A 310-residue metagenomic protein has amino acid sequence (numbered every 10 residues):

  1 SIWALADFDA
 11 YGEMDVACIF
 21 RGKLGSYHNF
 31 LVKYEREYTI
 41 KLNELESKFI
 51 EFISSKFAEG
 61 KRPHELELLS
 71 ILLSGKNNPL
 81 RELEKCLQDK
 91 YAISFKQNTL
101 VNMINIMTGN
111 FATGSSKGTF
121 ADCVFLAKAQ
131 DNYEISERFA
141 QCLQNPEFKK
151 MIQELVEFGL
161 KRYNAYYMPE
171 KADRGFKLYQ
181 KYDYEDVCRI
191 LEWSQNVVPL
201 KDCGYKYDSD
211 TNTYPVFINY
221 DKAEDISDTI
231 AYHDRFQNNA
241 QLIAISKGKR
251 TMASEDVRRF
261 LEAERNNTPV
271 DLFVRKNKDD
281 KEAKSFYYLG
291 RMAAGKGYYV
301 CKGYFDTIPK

Functional and structural regions predicted by a protein language model:
S1-A10, D15, Y91, K128 (+3 more regions): Short intrinsically disordered, low-complexity coil segments enriched in acidic
S1-C86: Long, largely alpha-helical accessory region at the distal end of helicase-like NTP-driven motors
E44-S54, A58, R62-S74, R81 (+1 more regions): Acidic, glycine-rich low-complexity segments with interspersed aromatic residues
K48-K56, P63-E134, R265: Interfaces and regulatory segments of ATP-dependent nucleotide/adenylate/phosphodiester-chemistry enzymes
N98-T99, I245-S246, Y299-G303: A generic structural motif
N102-T213, Y220-K222: Charge-dense, extended regions
D279-K310: Compact mixed alphabeta submodule
